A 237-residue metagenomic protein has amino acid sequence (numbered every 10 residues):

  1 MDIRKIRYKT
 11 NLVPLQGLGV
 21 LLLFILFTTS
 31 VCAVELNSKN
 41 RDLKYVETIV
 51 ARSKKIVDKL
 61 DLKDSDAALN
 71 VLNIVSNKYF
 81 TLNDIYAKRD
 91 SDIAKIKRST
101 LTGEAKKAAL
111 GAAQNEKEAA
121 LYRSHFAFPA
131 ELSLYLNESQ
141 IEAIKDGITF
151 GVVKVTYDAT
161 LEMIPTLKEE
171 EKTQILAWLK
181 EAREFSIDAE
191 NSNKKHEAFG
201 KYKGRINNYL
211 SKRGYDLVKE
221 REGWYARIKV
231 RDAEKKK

Functional and structural regions predicted by a protein language model:
M1-R7: Positively charged n-region of N-terminal signal peptides that target proteins for export
N11-V13: Ser/Thr/Pro/Gly-rich low-complexity, intrinsically disordered segments
V20-L21, V31-C32: Cleavable N-terminal signal peptides
V34-K237: Charge-rich (acidic/polar
